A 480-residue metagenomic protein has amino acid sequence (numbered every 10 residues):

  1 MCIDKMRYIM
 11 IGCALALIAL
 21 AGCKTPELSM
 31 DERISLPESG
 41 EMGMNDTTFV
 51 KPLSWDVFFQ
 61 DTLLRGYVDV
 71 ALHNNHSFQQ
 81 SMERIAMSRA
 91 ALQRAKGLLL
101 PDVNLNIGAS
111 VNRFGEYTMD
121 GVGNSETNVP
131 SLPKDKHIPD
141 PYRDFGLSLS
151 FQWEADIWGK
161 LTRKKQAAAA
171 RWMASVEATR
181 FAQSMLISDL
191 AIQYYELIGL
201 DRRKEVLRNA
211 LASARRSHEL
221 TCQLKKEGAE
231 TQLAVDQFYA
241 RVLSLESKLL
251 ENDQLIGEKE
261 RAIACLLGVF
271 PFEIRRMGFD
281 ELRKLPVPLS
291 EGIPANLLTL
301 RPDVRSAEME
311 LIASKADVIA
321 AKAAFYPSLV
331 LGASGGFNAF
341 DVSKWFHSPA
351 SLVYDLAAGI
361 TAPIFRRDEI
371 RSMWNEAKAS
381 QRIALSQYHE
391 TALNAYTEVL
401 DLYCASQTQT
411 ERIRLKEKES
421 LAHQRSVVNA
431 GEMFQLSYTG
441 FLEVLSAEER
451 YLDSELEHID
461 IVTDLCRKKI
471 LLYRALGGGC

Functional and structural regions predicted by a protein language model:
C2-M10: Bacterial N-terminal signal peptides that target proteins for export
I11-A19: Bacterial N-terminal signal peptides
I18, M30-K51: Post-signal peptide N-terminal segment of mature Sec-exported envelope proteins
C23-E38, D69-D156, S188, E258-R275 (+4 more regions): A small-residue-enriched
K24, A170, E177-I293, A405 (+3 more regions): Periplasmic alpha-helical coiled-coil/stalk elements that build and connect Gram-negative outer-membrane
M44-V70: Regulatory alphaC helix of protein kinase catalytic domains
Q79-Q80, K96, A155-Q183, L233-Q237 (+6 more regions): Sec/SRP-type N-terminal targeting helices
L224-A229, F434-Y438, A475-G478: A short glycine-centered flexible hinge/capping loop motif at secondary-structure junctions
